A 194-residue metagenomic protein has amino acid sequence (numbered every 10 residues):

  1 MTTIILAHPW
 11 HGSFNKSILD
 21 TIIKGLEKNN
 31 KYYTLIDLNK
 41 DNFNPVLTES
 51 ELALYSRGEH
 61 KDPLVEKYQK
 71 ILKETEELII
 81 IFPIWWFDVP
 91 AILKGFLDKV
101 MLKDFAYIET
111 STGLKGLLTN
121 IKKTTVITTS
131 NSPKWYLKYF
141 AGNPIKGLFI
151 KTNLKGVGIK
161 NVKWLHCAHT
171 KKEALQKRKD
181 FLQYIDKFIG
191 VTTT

Functional and structural regions predicted by a protein language model:
M1-F105, K172, K179-T194: N-terminal beta1-alpha1-beta2 submodule of the flavodoxin-like/Rossmannoid cofactor-binding fold
I5-L6, T128, W164-H166: Short beta-strands and strand-loop turn motifs
E27-N29, T119-K123, V157: A short, structured loop/turn motif at beta-sheet edges
L38, T129, C167-H169: Active-site donor-binding loop signature of nucleotide-sugar glycosyltransferases
K99-K103, I127, G156: Short hydrophobic alpha-helical module
K103-I108, I159-V162: Short, structured loop/turn "capping" segments at alpha-beta junctions
I108-N153: Short, glycine-/small-residue-rich phosphate/pyrophosphate-handling segment
Y136-T194: Glycine-rich phosphate/pyrophosphate-binding loop and the adjoining helix
